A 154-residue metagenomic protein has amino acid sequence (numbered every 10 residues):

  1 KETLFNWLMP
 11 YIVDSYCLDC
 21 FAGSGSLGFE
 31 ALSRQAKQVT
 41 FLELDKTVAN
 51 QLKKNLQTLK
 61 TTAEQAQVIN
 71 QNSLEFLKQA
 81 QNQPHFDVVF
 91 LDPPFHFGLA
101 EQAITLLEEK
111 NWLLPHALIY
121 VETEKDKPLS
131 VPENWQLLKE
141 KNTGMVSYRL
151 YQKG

Functional and structural regions predicted by a protein language model:
K1-G154: Class I S-adenosyl-L-methionine-dependent methyltransferase catalytic core
